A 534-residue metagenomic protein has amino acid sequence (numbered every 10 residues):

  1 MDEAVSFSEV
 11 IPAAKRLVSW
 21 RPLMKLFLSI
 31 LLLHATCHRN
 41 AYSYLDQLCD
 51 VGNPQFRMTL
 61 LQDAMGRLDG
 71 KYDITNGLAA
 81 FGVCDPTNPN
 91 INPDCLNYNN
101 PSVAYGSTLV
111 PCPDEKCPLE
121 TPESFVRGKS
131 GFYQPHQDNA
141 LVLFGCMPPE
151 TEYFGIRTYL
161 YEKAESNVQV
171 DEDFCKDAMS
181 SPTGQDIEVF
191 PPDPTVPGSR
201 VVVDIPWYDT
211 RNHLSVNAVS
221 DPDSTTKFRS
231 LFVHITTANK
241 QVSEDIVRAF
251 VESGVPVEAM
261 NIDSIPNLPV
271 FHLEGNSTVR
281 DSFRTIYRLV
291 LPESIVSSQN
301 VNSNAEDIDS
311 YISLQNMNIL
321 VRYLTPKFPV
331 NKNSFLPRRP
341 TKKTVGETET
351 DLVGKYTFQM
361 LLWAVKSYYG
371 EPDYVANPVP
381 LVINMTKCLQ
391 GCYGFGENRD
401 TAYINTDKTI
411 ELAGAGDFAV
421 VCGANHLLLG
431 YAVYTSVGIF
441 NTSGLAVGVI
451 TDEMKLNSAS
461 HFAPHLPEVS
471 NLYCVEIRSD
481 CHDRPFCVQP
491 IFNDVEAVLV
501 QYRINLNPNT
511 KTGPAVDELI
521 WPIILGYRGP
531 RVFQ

Functional and structural regions predicted by a protein language model:
M1-W20: N-terminal secretory signal peptides that target proteins for export/translocation
P12-A13, K25, F462: Compositionally biased low-complexity segments, especially N-terminal hydrophobic helices that form the hydrophobic
R16-R21, H34, P54-R57, G354: Intrinsic-disorder-associated interaction segments
R21-I30: Sec-dependent signal peptide recognition, specifically the positively charged N-region followed immediately by
I30-H38: Hydrophobic h-region of N-terminal signal peptides that target proteins for export in Gram-negative bacteria
Y42-Q534: A compositional/structural signature for long, glycine/proline-rich flexible linkers and loops on extracytoplasmic
